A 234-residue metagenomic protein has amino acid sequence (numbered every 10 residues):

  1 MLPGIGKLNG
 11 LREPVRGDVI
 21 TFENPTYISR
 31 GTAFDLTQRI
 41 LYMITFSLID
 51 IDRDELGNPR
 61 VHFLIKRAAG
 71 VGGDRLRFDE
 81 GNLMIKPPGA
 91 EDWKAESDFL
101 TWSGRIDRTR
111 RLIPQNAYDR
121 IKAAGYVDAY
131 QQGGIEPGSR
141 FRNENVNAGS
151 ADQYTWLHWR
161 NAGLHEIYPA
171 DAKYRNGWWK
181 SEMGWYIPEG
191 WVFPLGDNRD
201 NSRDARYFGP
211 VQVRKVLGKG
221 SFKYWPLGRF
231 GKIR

Functional and structural regions predicted by a protein language model:
M1-R234: Soluble "head" domains of membrane/secretory-pathway proteins
